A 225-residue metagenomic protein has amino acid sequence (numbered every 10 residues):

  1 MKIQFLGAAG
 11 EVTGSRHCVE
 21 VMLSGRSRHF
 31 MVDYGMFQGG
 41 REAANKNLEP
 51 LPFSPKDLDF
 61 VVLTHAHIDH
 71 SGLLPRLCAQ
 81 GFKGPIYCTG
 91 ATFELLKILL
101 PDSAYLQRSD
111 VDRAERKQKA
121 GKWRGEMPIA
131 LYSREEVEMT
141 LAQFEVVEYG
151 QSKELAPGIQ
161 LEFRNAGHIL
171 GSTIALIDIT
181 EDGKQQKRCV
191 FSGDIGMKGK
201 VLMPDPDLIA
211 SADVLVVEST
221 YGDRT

Functional and structural regions predicted by a protein language model:
M1-K2, L23-H29, S152-L161, T180-C189: Beta-strand-turn-beta hairpins that frame and shape the catalytic cleft of phosphate-ester-processing enzymes
K2, L6, V19-Y34, T180 (+2 more regions): Catalytic cores of nucleotide-enabled group-transfer and carboxylate-activating enzymes in metabolic and assembly-line
I3, D33, H65-A66, L96 (+3 more regions): Divalent metal-coordination and catalytic microenvironments
A9-E11, M22-G84, C88-A142, M197-D205: Pre-active-site segment of Zn-dependent metallo-hydrolases
A9-T13, L155, A166-G171: A short catalytic or substrate-binding loop motif that flags glycine-/basic-rich loops and adjacent residues that bind
G14-V19, S172-I177: Short beta-strand scaffold segments in enzyme catalytic cores
L141-G150: Short acidic-hydrophobic, aromatic-tinged amphipathic segments that line or gate anion-handling sites
I174, I195-T225: Cap/insert and terminal regions of metallo-dependent hydrolase folds
